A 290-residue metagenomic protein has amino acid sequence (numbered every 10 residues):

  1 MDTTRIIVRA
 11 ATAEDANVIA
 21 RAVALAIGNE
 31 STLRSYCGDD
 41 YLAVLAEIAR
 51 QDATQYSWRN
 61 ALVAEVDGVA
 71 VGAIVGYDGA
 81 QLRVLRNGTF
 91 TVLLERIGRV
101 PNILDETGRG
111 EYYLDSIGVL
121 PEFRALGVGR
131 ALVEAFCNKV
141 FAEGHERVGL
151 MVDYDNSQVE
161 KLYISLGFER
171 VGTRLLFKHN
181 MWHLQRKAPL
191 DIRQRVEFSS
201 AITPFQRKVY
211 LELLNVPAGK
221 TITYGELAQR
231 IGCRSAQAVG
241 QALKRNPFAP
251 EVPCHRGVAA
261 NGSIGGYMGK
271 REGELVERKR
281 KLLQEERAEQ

Functional and structural regions predicted by a protein language model:
I27-A49, L94-R96: Conserved GNAT-fold acetyl-CoA-binding loop/helix
D39-A61, E65-D67, V71: Active-site rim helix/loop that mediates acceptor-substrate recognition in acyltransferases
V63, V69-D78, Y113, G118: Conserved beta-strand in the GNAT
A80-Y112, S116: Conserved acyl-donor/pantetheine-binding loop and adjacent beta-alpha core of acyl/acetyltransferases and related
G110-Y112, V140-M151: Conserved GNAT acetyl-CoA-binding A-motif
D115-R124, L150-V159, L176-M181, K187 (+1 more regions): Conserved beta-strand-loop-alpha-helix junction that forms the acyl-donor binding cleft
A125-A142, K161-S165: Conserved acetyl-CoA-binding loop-helix of GNAT-fold acetyltransferases
I192-Q290: Nucleic acid-binding interface residues in structured DNA/RNA-binding domains, emphasizing the DNA-engaging scaffolds
